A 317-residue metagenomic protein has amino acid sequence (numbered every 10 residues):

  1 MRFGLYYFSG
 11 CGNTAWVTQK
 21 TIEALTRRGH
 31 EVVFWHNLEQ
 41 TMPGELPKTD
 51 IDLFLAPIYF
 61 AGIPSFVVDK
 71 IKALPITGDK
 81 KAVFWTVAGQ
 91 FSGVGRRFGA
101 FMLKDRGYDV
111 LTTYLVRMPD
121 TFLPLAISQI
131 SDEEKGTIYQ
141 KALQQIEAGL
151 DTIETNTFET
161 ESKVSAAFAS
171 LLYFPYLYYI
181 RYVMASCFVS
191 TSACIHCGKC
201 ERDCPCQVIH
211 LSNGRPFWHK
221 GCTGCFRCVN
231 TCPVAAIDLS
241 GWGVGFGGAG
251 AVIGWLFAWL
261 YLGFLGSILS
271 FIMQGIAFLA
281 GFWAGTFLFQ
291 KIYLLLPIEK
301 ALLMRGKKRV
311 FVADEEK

Functional and structural regions predicted by a protein language model:
R2-K20: N-terminal beta1-alpha1 ligand-phosphate binding loop
F3, N13, A24-V33, P47-L55 (+3 more regions): FMN-binding flavodoxin-like domain, especially the glycine-rich phosphate-binding loop
H36-T41: Short acidic loop-to-helix transition motifs that present clustered carboxylates
L171-C194: A mid-sequence, solvent-exposed acidic-amphipathic segment
V189-S190, I195-V244: Iron-sulfur cluster-binding cysteine motifs and their immediate structural context in ferredoxin-like electron-transfer
G247-Y261: Canonical alpha-helical transmembrane segments of integral membrane proteins
F271-W283: Small-residue-rich transmembrane alpha-helices that serve as helix-helix interface/gating elements in multipass
